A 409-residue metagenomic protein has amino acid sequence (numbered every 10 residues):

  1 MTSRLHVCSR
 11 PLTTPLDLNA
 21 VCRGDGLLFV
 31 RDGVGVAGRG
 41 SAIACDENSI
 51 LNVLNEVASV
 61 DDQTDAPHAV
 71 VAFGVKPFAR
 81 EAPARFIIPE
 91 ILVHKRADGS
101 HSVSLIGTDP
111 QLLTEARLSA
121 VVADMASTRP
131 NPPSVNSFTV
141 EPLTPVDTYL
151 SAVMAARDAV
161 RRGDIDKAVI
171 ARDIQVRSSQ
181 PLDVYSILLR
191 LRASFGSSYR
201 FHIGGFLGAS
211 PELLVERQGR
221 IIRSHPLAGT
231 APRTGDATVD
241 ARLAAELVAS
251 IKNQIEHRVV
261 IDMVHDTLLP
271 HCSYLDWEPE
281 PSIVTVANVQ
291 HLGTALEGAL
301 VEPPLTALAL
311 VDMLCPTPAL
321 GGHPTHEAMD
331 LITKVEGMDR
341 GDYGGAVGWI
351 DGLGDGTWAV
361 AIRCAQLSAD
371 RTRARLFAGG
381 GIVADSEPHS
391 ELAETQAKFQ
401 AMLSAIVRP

Functional and structural regions predicted by a protein language model:
M1-L12, D32-C45, P110, A116-M154 (+4 more regions): Contiguous alpha-helical scaffold segments within structured protein domains that host functional hotspots
M1-V60, D164-I165, R177-R190, S194-G196 (+2 more regions): Extreme N-terminus nucleophile/cap motif
D25-G26, V71-K76, Y199-G204, R340-G348: A short glycine-rich, hydrophobically flanked beta-strand micro-motif that places a catalytic Asp/Glu for divalent metal
R31, D166-A171, F201-G204, E280 (+3 more regions): Short coil/turn segments at secondary-structure boundaries
R31-V34, G38-C45, R80-I91, R172-I255 (+4 more regions): An anion-binding catalytic pocket shared by soluble metabolic enzymes
N52-V176, H271-Y274, V407: Non-catalytic accessory segments adjacent to catalytic cores
G74, V93, G163, V215 (+4 more regions): A residue-level signal for conserved active-site and pocket-lining positions in enzyme catalytic cores
A295-P409: Conserved hydrophobic core element of enzyme catalytic domains
